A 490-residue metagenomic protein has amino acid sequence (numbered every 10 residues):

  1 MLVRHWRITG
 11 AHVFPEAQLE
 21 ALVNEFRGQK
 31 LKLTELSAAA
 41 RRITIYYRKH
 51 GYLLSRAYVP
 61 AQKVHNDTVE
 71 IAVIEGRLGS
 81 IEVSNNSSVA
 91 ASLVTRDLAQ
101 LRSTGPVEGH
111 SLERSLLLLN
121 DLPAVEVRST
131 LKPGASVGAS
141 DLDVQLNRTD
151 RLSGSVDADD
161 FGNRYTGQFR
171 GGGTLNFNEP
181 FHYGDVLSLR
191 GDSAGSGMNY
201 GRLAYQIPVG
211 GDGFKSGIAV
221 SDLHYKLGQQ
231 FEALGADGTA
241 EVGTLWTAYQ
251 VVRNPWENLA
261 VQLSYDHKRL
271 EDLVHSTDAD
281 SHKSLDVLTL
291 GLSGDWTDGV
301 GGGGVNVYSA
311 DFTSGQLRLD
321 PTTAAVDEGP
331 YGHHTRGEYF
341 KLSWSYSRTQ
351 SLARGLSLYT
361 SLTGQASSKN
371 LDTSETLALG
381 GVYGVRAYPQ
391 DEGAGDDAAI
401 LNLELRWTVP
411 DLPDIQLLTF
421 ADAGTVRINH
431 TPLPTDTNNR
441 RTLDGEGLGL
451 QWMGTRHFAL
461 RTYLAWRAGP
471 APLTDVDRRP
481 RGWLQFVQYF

Functional and structural regions predicted by a protein language model:
M1-G162, G191-N199, L362-G364: Periplasmic polypeptide-binding modules associated with outer-membrane biogenesis and secretion
L2-W6, N147-G167, G171, G184-L189 (+3 more regions): Transmembrane beta-strand segments of Gram-negative outer membrane beta-barrel proteins
V127, L152-G154, F181-L187, G211-S216 (+6 more regions): Repeated loop/turn-to-beta-strand initiation elements of outer-membrane beta-barrel proteins
G138, G167-G171, G197-G201, T239-G243 (+5 more regions): Residues that define the transmembrane beta-barrel architecture of outer-membrane proteins
L146, F177-E179, I207-V209, Y249-V251 (+6 more regions): Residue-level signature of outer-membrane beta-barrel architecture
L152-G162, G173, G184-G195, G201-L203 (+5 more regions): Transmembrane beta-strand segments that form the barrel wall of outer-membrane beta-barrel proteins
L175, L450-F458, R478-F490: Outer-membrane beta-barrel "beta-signal"
E271-T431, D436, Y489: C-terminal outer-membrane beta-barrel translocator/porin domains of Gram-negative envelope proteins and their
